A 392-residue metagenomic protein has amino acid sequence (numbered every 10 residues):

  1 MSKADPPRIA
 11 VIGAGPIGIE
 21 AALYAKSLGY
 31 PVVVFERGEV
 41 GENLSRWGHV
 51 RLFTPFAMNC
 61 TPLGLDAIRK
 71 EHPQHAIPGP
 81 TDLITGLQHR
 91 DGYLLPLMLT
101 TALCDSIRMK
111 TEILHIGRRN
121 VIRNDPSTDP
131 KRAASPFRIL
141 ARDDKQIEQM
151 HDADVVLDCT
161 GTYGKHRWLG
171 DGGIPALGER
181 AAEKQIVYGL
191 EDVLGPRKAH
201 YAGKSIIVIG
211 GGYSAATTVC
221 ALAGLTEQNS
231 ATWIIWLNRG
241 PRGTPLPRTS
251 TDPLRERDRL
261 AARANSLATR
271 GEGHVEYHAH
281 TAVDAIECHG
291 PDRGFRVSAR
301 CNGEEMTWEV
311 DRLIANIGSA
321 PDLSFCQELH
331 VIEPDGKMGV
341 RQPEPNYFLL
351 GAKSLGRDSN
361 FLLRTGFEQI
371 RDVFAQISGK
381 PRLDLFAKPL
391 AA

Functional and structural regions predicted by a protein language model:
P7-V33, G212-L225: N-terminal Rossmann-like FAD-binding beta1-loop-alpha1 element of flavoenzymes
I17, V40, Y163, S214 (+1 more regions): Conserved Rossmann-like nucleotide-cofactor binding loop
E39-Y93, G189-G195, I234-R257, P345 (+1 more regions): Glycine-rich active-site loop/strand segments that organize a redox cofactor
H49-L52, H330-F348: FAD-binding beta-loop-beta segment adjacent to the flavin cofactor pocket
A76-V155, C159-G164, D284-F295, V310-I314 (+1 more regions): Feature captures the FAD/FMN-dependent oxidoreductase FAD-binding
G86, D158-Q228, I234, P334-K337 (+2 more regions): Glycine-rich dinucleotide-binding loop and its adjacent helix/turn
G224-Q327, A375, P381-A391: A Rossmann-like FAD-binding core segment of flavoenzymes
V340-L390: A conserved FAD-binding loop/helix module that cradles the flavin
